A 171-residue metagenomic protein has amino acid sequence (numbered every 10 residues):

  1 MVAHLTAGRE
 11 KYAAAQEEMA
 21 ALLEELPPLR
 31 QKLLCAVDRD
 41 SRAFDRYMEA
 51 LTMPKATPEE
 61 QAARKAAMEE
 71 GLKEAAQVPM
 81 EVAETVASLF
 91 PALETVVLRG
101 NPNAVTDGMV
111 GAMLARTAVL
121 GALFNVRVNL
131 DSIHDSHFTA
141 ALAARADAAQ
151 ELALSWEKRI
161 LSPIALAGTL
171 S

Functional and structural regions predicted by a protein language model:
M1-S171: Conserved, well-structured ligand/cofactor-binding cores
